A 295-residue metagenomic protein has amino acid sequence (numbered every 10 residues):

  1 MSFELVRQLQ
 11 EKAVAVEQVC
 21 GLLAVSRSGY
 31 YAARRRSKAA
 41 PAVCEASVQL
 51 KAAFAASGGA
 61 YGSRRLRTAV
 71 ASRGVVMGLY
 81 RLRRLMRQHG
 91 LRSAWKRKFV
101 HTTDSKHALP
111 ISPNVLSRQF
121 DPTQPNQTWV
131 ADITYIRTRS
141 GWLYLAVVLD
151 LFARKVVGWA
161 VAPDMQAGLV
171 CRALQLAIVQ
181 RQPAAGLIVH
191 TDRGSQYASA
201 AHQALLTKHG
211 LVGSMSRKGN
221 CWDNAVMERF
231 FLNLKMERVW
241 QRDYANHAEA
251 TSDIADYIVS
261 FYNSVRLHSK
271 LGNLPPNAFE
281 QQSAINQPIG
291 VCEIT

Functional and structural regions predicted by a protein language model:
M1-T295: Charged DNA-binding/catalytic regions of mobile-element recombinases
